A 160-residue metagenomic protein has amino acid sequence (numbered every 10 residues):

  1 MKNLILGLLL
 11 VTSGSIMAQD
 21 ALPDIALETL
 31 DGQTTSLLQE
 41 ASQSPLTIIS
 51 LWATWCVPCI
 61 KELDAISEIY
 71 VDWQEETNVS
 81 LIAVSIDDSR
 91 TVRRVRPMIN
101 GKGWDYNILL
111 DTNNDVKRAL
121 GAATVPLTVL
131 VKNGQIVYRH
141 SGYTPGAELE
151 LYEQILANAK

Functional and structural regions predicted by a protein language model:
L4-S13: Sec-dependent N-terminal signal peptides
G14-A18: Sec/Tat signal peptide C-region and signal peptidase I cleavage site
A26-L46: A short beta-strand-turn-helix
T29, M98-V131: Short, internal strand/loop/helix patches that form the active-site neighborhood or redox-interaction surface
S44-T47, W52-W55, T124: Short pre-active-site segment immediately N-terminal to redox-active cysteine/selenocysteine motifs in thiol-based
I48-I49, L81, T128: Hydrophobic beta-strand anchors of alpha/beta hydrolase catalytic cores
K61-G101, N113-V116: Structural microenvironment flanking redox-active thiols in thiol-disulfide oxidoreductases
L130-K160: Thiol-/selenol-based redox modules, centered on thioredoxin-like and closely related oxidoreductase domains
